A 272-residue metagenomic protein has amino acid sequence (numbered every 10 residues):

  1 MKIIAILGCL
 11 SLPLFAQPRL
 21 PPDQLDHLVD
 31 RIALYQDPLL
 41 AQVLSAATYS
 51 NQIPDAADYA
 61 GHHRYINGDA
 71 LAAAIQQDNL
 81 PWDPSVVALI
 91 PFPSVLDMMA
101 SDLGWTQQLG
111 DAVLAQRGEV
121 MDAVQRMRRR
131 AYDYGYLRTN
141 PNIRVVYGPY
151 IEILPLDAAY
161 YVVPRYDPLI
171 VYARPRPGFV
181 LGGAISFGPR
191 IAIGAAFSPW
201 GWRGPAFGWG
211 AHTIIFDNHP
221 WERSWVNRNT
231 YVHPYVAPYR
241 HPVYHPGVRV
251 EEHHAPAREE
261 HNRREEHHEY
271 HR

Functional and structural regions predicted by a protein language model:
I3-P13: Sec-dependent N-terminal signal peptides
L14-P18: Boundary at the C-terminal end of the N-terminal hydrophobic targeting segment
P21-A33: Mature N-terminal segment immediately following signal peptide/propeptide cleavage in secreted/periplasmic
L25-L28, L39-L40, H267: Short N-terminal amphipathic alpha-helix/helix-capping patch enriched in small hydrophobics with frequent Ser/Thr
L40-A46, V163: Short hydrophobic alpha-helical segments that form membrane-spanning helices or hydrophobic packing faces of helical
L44, S50-Y150: Mature extracellular/secreted ectodomains of secretory-pathway proteins
V120-A123, M127-R272: Low-complexity, repeat-rich tail regions
